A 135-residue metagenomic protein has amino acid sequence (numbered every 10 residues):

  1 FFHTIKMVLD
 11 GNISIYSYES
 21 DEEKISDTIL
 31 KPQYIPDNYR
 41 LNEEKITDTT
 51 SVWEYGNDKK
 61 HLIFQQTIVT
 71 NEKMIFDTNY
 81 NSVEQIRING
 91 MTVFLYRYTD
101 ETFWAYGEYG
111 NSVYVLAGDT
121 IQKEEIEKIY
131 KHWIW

Functional and structural regions predicted by a protein language model:
F1, N71-K73, Q122: Alpha-helix capping and helix-coil boundary motifs
F1-S17: Membrane-interface helical sensory segment of bacterial ECF anti-sigma factor regulators
Y16-T102: Short, solvent-exposed recognition patches
D48, G110-N111: Residue-level signal for tight coil/turn positions that link beta-strands
W104-G107: Short beta-strand motif preference
G110, L116-W135: Surface-exposed amphipathic alpha-helical segments
